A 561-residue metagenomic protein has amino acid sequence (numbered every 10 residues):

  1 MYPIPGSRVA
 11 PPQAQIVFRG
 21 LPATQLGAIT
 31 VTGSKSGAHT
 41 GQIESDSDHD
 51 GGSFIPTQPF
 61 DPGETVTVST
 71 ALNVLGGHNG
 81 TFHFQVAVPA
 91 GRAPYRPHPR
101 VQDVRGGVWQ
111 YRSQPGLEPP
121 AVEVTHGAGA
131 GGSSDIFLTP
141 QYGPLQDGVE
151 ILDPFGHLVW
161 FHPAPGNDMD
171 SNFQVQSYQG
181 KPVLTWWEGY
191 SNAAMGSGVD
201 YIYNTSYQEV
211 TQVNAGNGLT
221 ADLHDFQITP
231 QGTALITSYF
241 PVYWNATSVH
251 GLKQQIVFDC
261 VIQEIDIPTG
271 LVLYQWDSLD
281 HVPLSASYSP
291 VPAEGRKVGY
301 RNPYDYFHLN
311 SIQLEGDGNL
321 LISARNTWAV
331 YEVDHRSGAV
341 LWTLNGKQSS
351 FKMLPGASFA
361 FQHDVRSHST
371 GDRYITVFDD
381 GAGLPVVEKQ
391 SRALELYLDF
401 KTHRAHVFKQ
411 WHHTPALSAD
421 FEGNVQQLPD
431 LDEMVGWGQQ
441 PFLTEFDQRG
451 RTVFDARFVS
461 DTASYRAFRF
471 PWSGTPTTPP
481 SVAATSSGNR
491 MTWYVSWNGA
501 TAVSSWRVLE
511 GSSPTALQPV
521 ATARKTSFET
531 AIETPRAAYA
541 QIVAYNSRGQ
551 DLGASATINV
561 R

Functional and structural regions predicted by a protein language model:
M1-P97: Acidic, low-complexity Ser/Thr/Gly/Pro-rich repeat segments typical of extracellular/periplasmic and surface-exposed
V88-R561: Histidine-/acidic-rich catalytic cores in large beta-rich domains
